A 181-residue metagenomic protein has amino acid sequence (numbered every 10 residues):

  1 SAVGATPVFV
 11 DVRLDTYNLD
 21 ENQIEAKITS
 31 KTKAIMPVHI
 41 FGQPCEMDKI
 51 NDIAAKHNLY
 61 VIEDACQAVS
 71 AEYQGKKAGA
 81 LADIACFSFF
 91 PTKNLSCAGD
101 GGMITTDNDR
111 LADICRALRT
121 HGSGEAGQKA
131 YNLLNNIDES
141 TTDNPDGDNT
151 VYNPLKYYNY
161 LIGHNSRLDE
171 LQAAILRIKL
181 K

Functional and structural regions predicted by a protein language model:
S1-A65, E72: PLP-dependent aminotransferase-like
A2-V3, I28-K31, G79, V151 (+1 more regions): A short alpha-helix capping/helix-coil boundary motif
T16-N18, K76, R110: Residue-level signal for well-ordered, solvent-exposed loop/turn and beta-edge residues enriched in charged/polar side
E25-K27, I53, K77-L81, I104: Short, hinge-like loop/turn segments at secondary-structure boundaries
A68-Q74, L81-K181: Active-site region of PLP-dependent enzymes
